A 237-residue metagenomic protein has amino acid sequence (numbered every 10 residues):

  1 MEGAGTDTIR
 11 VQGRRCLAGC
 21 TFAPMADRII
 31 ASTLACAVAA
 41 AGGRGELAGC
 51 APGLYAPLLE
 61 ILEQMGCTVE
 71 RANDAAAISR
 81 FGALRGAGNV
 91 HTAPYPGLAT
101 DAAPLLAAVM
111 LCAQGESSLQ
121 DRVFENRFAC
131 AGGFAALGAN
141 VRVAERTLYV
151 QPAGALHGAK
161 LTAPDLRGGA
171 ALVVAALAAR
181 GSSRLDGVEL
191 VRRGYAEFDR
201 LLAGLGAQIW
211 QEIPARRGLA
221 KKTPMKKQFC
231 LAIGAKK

Functional and structural regions predicted by a protein language model:
M1-K237: Short, structured segments at the rim of ligand-binding sites
